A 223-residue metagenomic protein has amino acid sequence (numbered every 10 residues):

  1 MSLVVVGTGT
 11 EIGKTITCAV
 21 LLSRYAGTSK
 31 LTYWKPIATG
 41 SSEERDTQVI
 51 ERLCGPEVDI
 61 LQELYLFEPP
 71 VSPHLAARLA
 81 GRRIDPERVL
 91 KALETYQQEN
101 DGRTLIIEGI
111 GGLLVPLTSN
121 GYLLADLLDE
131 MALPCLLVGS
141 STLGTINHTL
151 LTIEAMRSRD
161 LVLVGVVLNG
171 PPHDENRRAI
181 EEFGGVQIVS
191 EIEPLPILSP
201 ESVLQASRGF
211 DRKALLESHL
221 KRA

Functional and structural regions predicted by a protein language model:
M1-V4, K30: Extreme N-terminal starter segment of soluble prokaryotic enzymes
V4-A19: Glycine-rich phosphate-binding P-loop
I16-E87, A92-Q97: N-terminal phosphate/diphosphate-binding loop that engages ATP/GTP or pyrophosphate donors across diverse enzyme folds
K35, L136-G139, V164-G170: Short internal beta-strands
V89, L93-T118: Switch II (G3) loop of P-loop NTPases
T118-T142: Inter-motif core of Ras-like GTPase G domains
I153-A223: C-terminal lobe/tail of nucleotide-utilizing enzymes
